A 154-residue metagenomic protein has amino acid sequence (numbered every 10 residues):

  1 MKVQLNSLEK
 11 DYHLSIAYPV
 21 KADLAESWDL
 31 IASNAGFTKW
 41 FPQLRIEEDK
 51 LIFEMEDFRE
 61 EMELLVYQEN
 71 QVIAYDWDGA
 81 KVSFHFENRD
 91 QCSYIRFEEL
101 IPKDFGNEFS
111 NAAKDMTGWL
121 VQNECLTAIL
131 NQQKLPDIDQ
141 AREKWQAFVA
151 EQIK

Functional and structural regions predicted by a protein language model:
M1-Q43: Hydrophobic ligand-binding cavity/cleft-lining segments
L8, Y67, H85-R89: Short beta-strand micro-motifs enriched in acidic
D11-H13, K50, N70-V72, D90-Y94: A generic structural signal for beta-strand entry/edge sites
S15, I52, N107: Conserved short-loop catalytic and cofactor-binding motifs
P19, A25, A35-K81: Glycine-rich portal/gate segments that line the openings of hydrophobic small-molecule binding cavities
D29-G36, E69, V121-A128: Short, intrinsically disordered, mixed-charge
D76-A128, D139: Beta-strand/loop substructures that line and gate deep hydrophobic ligand-binding cavities in soluble
A128-K154: Short, highly charged C-terminal tails/helix-capping segments
